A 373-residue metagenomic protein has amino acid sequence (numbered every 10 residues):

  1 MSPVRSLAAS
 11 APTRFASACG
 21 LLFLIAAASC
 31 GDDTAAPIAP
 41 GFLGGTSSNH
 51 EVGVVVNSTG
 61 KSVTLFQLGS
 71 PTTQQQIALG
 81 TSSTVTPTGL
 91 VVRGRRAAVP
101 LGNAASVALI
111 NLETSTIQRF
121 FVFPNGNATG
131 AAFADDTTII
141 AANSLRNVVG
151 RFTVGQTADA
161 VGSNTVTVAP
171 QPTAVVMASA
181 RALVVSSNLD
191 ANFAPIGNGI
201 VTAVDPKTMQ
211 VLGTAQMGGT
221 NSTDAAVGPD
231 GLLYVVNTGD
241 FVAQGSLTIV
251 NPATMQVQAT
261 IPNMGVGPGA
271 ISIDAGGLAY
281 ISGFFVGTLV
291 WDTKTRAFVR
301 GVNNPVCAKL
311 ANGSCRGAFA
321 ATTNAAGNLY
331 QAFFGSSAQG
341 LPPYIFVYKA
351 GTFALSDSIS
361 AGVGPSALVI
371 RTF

Functional and structural regions predicted by a protein language model:
S2-C19: Bacterial N-terminal signal peptides that target proteins for export
L21-L24: Hydrophobic alpha-helical segments of integral membrane proteins
A26-S29: C-terminal motif of bacterial Sec signal peptides marking the signal peptidase cleavage site
G31-F373: Predominantly soluble domains enriched in secretory-pathway, periplasmic, or organellar proteins
